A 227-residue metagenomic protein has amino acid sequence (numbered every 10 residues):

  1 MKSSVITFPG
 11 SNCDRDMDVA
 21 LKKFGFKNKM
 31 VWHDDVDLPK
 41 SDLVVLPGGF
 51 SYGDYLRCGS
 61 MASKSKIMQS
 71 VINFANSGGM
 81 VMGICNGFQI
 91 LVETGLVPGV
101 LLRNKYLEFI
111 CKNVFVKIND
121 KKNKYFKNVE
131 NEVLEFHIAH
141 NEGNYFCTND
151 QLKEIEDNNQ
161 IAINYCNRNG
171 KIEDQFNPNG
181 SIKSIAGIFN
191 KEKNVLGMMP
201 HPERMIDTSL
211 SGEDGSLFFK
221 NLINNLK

Functional and structural regions predicted by a protein language model:
M1-I84, L91-P98, N104-I110, K117 (+4 more regions): N-terminal beta1-alpha1 cap of cysteine-dependent amidohydrolase-like domains
I72-N76, L101-K227: Amide-donor transfer/coupling interface in amidating biosynthetic enzymes
G87-F88, K122: Short, flexible active-site-adjacent loop segments at beta-strand->alpha-helix junctions, enriched in small/polar
